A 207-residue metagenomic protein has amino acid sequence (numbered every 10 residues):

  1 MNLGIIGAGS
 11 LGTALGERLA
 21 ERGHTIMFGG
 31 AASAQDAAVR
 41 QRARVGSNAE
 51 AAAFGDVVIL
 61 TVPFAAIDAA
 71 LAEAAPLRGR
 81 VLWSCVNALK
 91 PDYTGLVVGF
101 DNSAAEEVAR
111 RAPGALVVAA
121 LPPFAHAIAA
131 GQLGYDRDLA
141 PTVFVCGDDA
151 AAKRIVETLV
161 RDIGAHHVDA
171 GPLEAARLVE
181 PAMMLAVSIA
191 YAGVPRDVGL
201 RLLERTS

Functional and structural regions predicted by a protein language model:
M1-R44: NAD(P)+-binding Rossmann beta1-loop-alpha1 motif at the extreme N-terminus of oxidoreductases
A14, R18, R111, L159: Rossmann-fold NAD(P)-dependent oxidoreductase module
G23, F54-D56, A115: Short, well-ordered alpha-helix to beta-strand connector turns
R42-A43, N48-V81, C85-D92: Rossmann-like NAD(P)-binding element
P63-A66, F124, D149-A150: Short beta->alpha connector loops
V86-G134: Rossmann-fold NAD(P)-binding glycine/threonine-rich loop
D138-S207: Active-site-lining helix/loop region of Rossmann-like oxidoreductase modules
